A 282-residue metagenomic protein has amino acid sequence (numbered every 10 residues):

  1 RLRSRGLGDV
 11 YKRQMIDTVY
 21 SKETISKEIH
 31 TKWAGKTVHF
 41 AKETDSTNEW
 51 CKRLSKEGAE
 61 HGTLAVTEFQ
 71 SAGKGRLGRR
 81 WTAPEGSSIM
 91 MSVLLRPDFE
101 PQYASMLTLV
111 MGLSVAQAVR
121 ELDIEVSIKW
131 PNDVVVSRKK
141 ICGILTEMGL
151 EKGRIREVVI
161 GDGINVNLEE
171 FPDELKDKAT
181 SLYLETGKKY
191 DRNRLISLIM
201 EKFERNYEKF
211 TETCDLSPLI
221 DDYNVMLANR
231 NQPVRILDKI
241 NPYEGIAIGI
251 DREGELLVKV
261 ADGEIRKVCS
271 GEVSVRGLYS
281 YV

Functional and structural regions predicted by a protein language model:
R1-Y11: Single conserved hydrophobic/aromatic residue that forms the stacking wall/gate of nucleotide- or nucleobase-binding
R3, E85-S87, R156, K239: Residue-level preference for beta-strand/loop junctions
K12-I16, L109-V126, V136-V282: Long, positively charged amphipathic alpha-helical accessory segments at protein N-termini or as interdomain linkers
K12-Q117, C142, Y190, Y281: N-terminal lobe of the biotin/lipoate ligase/transferase fold
K42, I128-W130: Short loop/edge segments at beta-strand edges and connector loops that shape dinucleotide/nucleotide cofactor-binding
